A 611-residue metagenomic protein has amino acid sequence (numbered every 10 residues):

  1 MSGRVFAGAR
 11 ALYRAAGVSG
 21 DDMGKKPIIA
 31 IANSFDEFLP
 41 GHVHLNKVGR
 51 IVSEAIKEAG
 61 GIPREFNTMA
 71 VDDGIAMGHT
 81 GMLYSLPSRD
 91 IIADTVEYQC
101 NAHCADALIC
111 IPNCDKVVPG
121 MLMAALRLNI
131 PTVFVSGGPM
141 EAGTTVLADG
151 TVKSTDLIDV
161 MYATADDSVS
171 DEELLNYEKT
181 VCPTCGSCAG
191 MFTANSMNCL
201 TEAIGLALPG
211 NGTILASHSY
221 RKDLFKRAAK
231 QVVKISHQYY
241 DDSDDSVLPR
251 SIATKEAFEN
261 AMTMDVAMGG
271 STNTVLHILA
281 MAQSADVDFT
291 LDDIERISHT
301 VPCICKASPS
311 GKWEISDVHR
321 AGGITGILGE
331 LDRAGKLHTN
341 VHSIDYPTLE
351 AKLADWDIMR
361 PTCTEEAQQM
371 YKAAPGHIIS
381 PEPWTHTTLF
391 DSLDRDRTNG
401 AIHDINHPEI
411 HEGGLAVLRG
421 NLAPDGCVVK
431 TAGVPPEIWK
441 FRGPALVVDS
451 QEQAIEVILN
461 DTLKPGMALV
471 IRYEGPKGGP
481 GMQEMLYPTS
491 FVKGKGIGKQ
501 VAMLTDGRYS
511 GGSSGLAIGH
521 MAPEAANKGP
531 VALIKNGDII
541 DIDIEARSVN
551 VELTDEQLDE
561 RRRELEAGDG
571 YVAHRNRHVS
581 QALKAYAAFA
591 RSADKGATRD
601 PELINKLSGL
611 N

Functional and structural regions predicted by a protein language model:
M1-E37, G41, R50-T68, G74-I75 (+5 more regions): Catalytic or ion-coupling anion/metal-binding cores of large enzyme and transporter domains
L45: Glycine-rich beta-alpha loop segments
G78, M82-D106, K528: Aromatic/His-enriched, Gly/Pro-containing loop or helix-boundary segments that lie immediately adjacent to catalytic
R89, I111-C114, G322: N-terminal glycine-rich "phosphate-gripper" loop used for MgATP/nucleotide binding and carboxylate activation
Q99-M121, V133-S136: A short, small-residue-rich loop immediately preceding and capping a beta-strand
